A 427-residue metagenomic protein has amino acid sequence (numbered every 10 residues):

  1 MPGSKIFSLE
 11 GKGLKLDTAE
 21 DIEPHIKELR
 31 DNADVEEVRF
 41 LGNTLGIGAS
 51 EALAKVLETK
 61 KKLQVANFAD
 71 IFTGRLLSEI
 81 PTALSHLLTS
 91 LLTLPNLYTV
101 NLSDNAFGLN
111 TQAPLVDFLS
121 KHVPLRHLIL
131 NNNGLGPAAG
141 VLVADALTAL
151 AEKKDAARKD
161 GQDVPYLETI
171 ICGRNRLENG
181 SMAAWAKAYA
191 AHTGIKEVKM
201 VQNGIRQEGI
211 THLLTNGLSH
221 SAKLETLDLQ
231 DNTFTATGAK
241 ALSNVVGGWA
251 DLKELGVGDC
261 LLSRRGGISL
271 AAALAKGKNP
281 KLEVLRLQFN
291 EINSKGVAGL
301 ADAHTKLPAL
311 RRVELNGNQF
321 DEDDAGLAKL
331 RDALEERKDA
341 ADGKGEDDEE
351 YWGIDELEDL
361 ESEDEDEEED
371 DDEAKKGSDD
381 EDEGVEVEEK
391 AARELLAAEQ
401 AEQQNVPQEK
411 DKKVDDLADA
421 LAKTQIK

Functional and structural regions predicted by a protein language model:
M1-K427: Leucine-rich tandem repeat or coiled-coil scaffolds
